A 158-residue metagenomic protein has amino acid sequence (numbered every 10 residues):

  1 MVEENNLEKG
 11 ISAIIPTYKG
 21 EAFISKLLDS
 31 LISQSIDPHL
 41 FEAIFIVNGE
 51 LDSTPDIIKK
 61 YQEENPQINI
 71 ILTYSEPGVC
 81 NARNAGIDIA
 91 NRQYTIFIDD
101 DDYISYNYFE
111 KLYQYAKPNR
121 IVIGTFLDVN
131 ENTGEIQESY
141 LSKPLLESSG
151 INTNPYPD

Functional and structural regions predicted by a protein language model:
K9-S12, E42: Cell-envelope/extracellular polymer assembly enzymes that use nucleotide-activated donors
G20-Q34: Short, well-formed alpha-helical segments that are part of the catalytic scaffolds of diverse glycosyltransferases
H39-E50, I71-S75: Short beta-strand/loop segment that forms part of the nucleotide-sugar
V47-D56, D99: A conserved acidic beta->alpha catalytic loop
Y74-A90: Glycine-rich, basic loop-to-helix element that forms the pyrophosphate-binding segment of sugar-nucleotide handling
T95: Short aromatic/hydrophobic "clamp" motif used to bind/position activated sugar donors
N107-S139: Conserved donor NDP-sugar-binding/catalytic core segment of glycosyltransferases
T125, S139-D158: Short, flexible, basic/aromatic active-site loop/helix in glycosyltransferases
